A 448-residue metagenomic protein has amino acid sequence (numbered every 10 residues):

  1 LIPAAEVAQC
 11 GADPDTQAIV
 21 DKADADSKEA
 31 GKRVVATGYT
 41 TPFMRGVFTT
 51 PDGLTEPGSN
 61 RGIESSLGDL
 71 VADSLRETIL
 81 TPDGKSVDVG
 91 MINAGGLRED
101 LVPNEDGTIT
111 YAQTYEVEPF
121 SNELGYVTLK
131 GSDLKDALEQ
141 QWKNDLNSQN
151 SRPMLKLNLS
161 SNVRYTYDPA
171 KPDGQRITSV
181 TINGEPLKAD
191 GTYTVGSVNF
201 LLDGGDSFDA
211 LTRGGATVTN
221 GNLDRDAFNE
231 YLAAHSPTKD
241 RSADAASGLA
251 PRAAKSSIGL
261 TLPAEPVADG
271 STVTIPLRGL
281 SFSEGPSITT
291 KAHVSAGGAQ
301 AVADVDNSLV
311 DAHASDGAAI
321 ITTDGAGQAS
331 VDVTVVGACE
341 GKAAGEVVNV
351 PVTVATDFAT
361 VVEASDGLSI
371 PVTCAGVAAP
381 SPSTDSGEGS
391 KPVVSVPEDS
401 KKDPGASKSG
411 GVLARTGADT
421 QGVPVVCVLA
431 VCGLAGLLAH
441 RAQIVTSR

Functional and structural regions predicted by a protein language model:
L1-R33: Active-site-adjacent helix-turn-beta-strand microarchitecture at beta-sheet edges that either contains or buttresses
P3, T16-V20, V348-V350, P380-T384: Extracellular/mature segments of secreted proteins
A30-E64: Glycine-rich phosphate/diphosphate-binding loops and the adjacent beta-loop-alpha structural elements that coordinate
G62-S65, D69-A378: Feature captures C-terminal
V372-T416: C-terminal low-complexity, Ser/Thr- and acidic/Pro-rich disordered "stalk" regions positioned immediately N-terminal
D419-I444: A cross-kingdom C-terminal cell-surface attachment/processing module
